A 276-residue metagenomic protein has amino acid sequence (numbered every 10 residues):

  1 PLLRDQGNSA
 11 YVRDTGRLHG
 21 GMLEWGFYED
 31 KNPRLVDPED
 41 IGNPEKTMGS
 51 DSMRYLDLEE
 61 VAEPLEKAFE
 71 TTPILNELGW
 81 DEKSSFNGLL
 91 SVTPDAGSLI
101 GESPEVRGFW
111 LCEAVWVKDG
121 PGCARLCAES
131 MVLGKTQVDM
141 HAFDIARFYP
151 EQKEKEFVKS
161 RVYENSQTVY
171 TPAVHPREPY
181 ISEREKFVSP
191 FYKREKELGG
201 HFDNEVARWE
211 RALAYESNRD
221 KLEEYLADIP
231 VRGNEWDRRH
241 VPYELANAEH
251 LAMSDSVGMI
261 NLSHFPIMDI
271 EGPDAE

Functional and structural regions predicted by a protein language model:
P1, P44-K46: Surface-exposed intrinsically disordered loops and tails
P1-L23, F27-R34, L56-E59: Mid-domain catalytic core of redox enzymes that form a hydrophobic substrate pocket/lid adjacent to a catalytic redox
G7, G16, E29-D30, P104 (+5 more regions): A broadly conserved detector of short glycine/acidic/proline-rich loop/turn motifs that flank catalytic sites and bind
G7, L35-P38, T47, D51-H175 (+1 more regions): C-terminal catalytic lobe of FAD-dependent flavoproteins
Y11, E24, L99, W110-L111 (+2 more regions): Structured core elements
W25, N32-L35, K118-G120, D220-L222: A short local loop/turn or secondary-structure capping micro-motif enriched for an aromatic residue
F27, N43-P44: Active-site neighborhoods of metal-dependent hydrolases
D139, Y149-E276: Glycine/proline-enriched, intrinsically flexible loops and inter-domain linkers
